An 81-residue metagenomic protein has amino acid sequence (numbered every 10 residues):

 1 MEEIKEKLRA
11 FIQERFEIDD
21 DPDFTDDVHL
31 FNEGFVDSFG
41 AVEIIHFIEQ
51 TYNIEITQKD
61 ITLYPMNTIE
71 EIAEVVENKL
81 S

Functional and structural regions predicted by a protein language model:
M1-D21, E74-S81: Thiotemplate assembly-line natural product biosynthesis machinery
R15-F35, N53-T62, L80: Phosphopantetheine carrier-protein modules
F39-V42: Short alpha-helical elements of helix-turn-helix
I61, E70-V76: C-terminal structural segments of small proteins and small subunits
N67: Residue-level signal for the nucleotide or nucleotide-sugar donor/cofactor binding architecture
